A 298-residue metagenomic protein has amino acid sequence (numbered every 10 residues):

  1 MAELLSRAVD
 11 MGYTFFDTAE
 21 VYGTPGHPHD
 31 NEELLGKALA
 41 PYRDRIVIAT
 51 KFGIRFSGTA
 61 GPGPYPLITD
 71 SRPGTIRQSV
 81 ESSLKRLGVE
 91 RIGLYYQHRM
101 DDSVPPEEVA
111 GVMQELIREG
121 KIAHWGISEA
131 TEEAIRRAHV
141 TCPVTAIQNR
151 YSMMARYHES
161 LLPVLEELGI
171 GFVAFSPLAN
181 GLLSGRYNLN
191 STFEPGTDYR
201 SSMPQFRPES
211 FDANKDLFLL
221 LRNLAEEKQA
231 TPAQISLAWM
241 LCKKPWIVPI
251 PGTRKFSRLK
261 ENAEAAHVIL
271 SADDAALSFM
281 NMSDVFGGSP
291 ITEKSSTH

Functional and structural regions predicted by a protein language model:
M1-A8, R72-R86, T131-I135: Short, acidic/polar
M1-V47: N-terminal binding-site loop/beta-alpha segment at the start of enzyme catalytic domains that lines or forms
D10, G36-V47, L84-G88, I117 (+1 more regions): Acidic (Asp/Glu)-rich catalytic clusters
F16, I92, W125: Glycine-centered flexible beta-alpha turn that most often forms the glycine-rich phosphate-binding loop
R55-A60: Short acidic/His/Gly/Ser-rich catalytic and metal-binding motifs that mark active-site loops of diverse hydrolases
P62-G74: Active-site mouth loops of central-metabolism enzymes
L84-S103: Active-site groove signature of glycoside hydrolases
M100-F286, T297: Beta/alpha (TIM)-barrel catalytic core signal, keyed to glycine-rich beta->alpha loops juxtaposed to Asp/Glu that bind
